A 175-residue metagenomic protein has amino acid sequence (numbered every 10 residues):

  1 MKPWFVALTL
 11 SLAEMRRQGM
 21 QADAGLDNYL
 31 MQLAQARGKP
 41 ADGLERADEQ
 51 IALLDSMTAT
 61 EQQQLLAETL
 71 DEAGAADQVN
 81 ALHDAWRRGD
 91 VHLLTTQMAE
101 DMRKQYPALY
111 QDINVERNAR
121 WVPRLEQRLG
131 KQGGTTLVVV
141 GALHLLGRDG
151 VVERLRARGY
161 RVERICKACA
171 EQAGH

Functional and structural regions predicted by a protein language model:
M1-I113: Structured, acidic catalytic/metal-binding patches in enzyme active sites
A108-H175: A cross-kingdom marker for long, charged
